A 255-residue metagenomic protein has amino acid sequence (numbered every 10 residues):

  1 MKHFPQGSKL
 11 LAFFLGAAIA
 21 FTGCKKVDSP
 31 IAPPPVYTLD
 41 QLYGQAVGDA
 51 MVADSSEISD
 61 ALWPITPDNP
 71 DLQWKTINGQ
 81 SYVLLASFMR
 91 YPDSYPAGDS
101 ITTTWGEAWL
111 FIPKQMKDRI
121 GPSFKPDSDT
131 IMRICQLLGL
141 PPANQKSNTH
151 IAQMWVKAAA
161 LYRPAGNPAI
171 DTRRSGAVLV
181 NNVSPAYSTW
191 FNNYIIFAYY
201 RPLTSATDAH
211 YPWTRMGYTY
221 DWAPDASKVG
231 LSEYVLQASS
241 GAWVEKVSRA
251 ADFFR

Functional and structural regions predicted by a protein language model:
M1-L11: Bacterial N-terminal signal peptides that target proteins for export
K2-H3, W74-K75, L140-K146: A general structural signal for short secondary-structure junctions and capping/turn motifs
L10-A18: Sec-dependent N-terminal signal peptides
A20-G23: C-terminal motif of bacterial Sec signal peptides marking the signal peptidase cleavage site
V27-F111: ADP-ribose/NAD+-binding catalytic cleft of ART/PARP-like enzymes
S29, L138-R255: Conserved NAD+-utilizing ADP-ribose enzyme module
R90-Y91, Q115-D118, A159-Y162: Solvent-exposed loop/turn segments at secondary-structure junctions within structured extracellular/periplasmic domains
K114-L137: Short active-site loop/helix that positions an aromatic residue
